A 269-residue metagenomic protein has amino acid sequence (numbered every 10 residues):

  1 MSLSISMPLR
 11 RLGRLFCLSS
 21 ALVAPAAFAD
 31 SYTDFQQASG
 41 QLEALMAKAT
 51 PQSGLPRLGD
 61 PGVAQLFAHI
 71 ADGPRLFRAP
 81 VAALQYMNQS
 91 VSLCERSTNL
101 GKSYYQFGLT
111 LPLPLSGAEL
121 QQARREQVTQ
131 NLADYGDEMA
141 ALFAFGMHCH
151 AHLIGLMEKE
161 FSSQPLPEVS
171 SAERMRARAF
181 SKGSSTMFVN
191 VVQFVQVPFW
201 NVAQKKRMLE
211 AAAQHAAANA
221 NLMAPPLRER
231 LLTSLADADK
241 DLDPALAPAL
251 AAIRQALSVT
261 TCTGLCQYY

Functional and structural regions predicted by a protein language model:
M1-S6, Q89-V91: Compositionally biased, intrinsically disordered low-complexity regions used as flexible
L3-F16: Bacterial N-terminal signal peptides that target proteins for export
A24-A26: N-terminal signal peptide c-region/cleavage motif recognized by signal peptidases
A29-Y269: Non-catalytic all-alpha helical scaffold/repeat segments
